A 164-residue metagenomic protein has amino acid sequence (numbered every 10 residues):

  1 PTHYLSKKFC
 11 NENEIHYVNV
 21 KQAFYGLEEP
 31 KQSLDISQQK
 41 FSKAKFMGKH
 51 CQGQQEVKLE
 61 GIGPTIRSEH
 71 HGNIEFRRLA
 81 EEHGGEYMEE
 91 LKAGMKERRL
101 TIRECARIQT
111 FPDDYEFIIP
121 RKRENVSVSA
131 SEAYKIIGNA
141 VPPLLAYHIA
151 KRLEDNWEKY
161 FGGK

Functional and structural regions predicted by a protein language model:
P1-I36: Flexible, glycine-/basic-rich loop-and-beta segments that form/coincide with the SAM-dependent methyltransferase
L27-K164: C-terminal target-recognition/interaction regions appended to catalytic cores
